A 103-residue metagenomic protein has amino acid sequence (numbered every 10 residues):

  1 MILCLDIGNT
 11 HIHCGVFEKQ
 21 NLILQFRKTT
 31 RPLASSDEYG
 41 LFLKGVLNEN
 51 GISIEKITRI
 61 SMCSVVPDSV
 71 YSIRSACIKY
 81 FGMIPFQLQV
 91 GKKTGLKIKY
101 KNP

Functional and structural regions predicted by a protein language model:
M1-C4, Q25-P103: Nucleotide/phosphate-binding catalytic cleft detector across ATP-hydrolyzing and phosphate-transferring enzymes
M1-L24: Gly/Thr-rich phosphate-binding beta-strand-loop-beta motif of the actin/hexokinase/Hsp70
